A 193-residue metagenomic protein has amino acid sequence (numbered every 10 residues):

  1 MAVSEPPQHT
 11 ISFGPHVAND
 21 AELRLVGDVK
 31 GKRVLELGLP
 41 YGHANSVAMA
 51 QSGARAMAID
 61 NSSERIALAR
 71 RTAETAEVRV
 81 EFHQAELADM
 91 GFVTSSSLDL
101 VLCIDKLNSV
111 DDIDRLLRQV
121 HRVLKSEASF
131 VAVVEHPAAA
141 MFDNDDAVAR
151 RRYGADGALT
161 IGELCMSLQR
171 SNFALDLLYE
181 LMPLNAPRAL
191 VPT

Functional and structural regions predicted by a protein language model:
A2-R33, A44: Conserved alpha-helix/loop element of class I SAM-dependent methyltransferases that forms part of the SAM/SAH-binding
Y41-G53: Conserved SAM-binding loop of SAM-dependent methyltransferases across substrates and taxa, primarily the Class I
S62-E64: Conserved SAM/SAH-binding beta-strand->alpha-helix loop
T75-F92: Conserved SAM-binding strand-loop segment of SAM-dependent methyltransferases
D99-D114: A short SAM/SAH-binding and catalytic strip from SAM-dependent methyltransferases
D114-S126: A short glycine-rich, Lys/Arg-flanked "PGG" loop and its adjoining helix->strand segment in the class I
S129-D156: Conserved class I S-adenosyl-L-methionine
D156-L178: Short alpha-helix
